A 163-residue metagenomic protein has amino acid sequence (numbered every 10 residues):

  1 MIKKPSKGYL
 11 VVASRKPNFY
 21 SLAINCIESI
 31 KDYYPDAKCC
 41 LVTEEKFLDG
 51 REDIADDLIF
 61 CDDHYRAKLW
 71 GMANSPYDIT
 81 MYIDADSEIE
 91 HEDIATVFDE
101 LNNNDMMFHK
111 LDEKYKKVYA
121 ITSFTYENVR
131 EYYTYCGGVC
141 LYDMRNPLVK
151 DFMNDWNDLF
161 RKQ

Functional and structural regions predicted by a protein language model:
M1-Q163: Glycosyltransferase catalytic domains, chiefly GT-A lineage
